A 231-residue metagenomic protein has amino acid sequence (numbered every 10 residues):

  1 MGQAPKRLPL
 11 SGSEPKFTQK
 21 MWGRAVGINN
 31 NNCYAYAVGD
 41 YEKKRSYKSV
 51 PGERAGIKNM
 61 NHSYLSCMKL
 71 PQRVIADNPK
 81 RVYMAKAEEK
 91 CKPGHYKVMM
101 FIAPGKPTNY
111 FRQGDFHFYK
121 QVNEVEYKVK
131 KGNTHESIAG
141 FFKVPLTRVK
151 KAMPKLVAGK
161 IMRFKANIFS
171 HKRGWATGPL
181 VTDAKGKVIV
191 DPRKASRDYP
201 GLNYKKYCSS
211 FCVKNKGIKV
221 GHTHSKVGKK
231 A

Functional and structural regions predicted by a protein language model:
G2-A4, Y64, G114, K219-K230: Extended terminal accessory/targeting regions
G2-R81: Cysteine-nucleophile protease catalytic domains, especially the papain-like/related folds used in DUB/UBL proteases
C33, C67, Q113-D115, T134-S137 (+1 more regions): Short, charged amphipathic recognition helices of the HTH superfamily and cognate SANT/SANTA-like modules
H62-V125, A166-A176: ...with weaker cross-activation on analogous glycine-rich loops/strands in unrelated enzymes
V125-P145: Primarily a LysM-type cell-wall glycan-binding module
K131-N133, R148-F164: Short acidic, glycine/serine/threonine-rich helix-capping segments at coil-helix boundaries
A158-A231: Active-site or metal-binding loop neighborhoods of secreted/extracellular toxin and effector enzymes
